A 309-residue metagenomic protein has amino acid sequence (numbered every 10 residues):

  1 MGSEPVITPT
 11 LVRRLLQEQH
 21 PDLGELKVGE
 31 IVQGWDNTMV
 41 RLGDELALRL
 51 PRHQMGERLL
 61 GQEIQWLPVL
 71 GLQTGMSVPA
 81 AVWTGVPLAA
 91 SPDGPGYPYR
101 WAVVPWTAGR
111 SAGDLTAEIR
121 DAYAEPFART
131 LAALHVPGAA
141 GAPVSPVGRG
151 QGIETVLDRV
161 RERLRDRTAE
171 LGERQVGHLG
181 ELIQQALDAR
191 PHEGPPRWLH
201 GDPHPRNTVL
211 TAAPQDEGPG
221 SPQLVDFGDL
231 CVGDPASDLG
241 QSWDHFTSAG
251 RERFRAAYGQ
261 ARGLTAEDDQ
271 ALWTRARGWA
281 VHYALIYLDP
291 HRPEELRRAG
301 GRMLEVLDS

Functional and structural regions predicted by a protein language model:
M1-P21: Juxta-kinase regulatory segment immediately upstream of eukaryotic protein kinase catalytic domains
P9-R13, I64, E252: Short, surface-exposed alpha-helical segments at coil->helix boundaries
H20-P21, L72-M76, A261-E267: Short helix-capping segments at alpha-helix termini
E25-R159, D166-G172: ATP-binding pocket architecture of kinase catalytic cores
W35-L42, L48, A81, I183-L239: Active-site acidic catalytic loop and adjacent metal/ATP-binding pocket of ATP-dependent phosphoryl transfer enzymes
A90-D93, A213-P219, G263-D268: Intrinsically disordered, low-complexity terminal tails and inter-domain linkers enriched for S/T/G/P/D/E
D121, E125, D229-S237, Q241-S309: Helix-rich C-terminal or lid/interface subdomains of diverse kinases
R163-R197: ATP-dependent phospho-/nucleotidyl transfer catalytic cores
